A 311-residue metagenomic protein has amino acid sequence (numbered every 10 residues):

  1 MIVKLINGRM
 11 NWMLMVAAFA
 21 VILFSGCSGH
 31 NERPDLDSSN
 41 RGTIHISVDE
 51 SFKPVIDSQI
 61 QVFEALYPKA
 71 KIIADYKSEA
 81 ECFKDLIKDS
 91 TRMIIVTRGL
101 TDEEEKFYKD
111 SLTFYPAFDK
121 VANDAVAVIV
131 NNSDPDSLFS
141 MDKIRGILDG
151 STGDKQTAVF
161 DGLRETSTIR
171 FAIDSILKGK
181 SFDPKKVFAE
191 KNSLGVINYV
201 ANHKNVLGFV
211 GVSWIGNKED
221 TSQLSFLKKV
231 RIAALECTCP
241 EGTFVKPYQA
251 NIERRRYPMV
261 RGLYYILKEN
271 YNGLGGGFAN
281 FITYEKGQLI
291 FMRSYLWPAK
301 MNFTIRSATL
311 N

Functional and structural regions predicted by a protein language model:
M1-S25: Sec-dependent bacterial lipoprotein signal peptides
K4, K106-K109, D220-L224: Short secondary-structure transition/capping segments
C27-P68, I87, D119-D124, I129-N311: Exported/periplasmic ABC-transporter solute-binding proteins
S47, I73, R92-I95: Short, conserved beta-strand segments within well-ordered enzyme catalytic domains that often line or immediately flank
K69-F83: Central regulatory/effector-binding core of bacterial HTH transcription factors
K77, I95-R98, E103, K191 (+1 more regions): Short beta-strand and adjacent tight-turn residues that come in two discontinuous sequence segments and form the edges
A80-S111: Pocket-flanking alpha-helical
T113-A117: Periplasmic N-terminal soluble interaction domains immediately after the signal peptide in Gram-negative
